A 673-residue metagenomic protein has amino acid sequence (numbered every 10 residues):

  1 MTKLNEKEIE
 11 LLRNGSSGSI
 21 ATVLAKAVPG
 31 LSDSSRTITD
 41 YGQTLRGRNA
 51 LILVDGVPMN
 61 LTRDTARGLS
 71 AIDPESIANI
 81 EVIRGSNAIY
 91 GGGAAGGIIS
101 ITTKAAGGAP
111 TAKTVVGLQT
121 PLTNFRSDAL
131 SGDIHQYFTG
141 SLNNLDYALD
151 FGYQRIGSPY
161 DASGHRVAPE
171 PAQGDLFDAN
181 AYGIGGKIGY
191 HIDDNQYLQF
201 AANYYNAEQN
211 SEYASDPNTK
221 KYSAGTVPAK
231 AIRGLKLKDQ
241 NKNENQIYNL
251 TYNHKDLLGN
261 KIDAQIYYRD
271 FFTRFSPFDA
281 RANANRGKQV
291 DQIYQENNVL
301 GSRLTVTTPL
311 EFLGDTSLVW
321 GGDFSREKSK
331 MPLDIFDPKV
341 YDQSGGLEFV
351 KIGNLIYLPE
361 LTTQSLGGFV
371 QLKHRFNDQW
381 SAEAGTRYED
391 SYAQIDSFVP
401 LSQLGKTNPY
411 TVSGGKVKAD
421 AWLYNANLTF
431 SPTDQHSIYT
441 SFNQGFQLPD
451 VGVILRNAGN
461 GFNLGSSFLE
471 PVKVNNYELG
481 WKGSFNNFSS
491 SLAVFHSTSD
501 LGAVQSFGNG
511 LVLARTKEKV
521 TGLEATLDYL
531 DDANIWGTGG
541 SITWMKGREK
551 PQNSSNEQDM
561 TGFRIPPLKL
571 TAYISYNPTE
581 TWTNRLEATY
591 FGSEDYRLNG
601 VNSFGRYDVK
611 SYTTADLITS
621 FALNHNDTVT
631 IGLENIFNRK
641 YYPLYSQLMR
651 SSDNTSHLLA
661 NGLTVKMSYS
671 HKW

Functional and structural regions predicted by a protein language model:
A21-P58, A78: Extracytoplasmic beta-strand/coil segments of soluble accessory domains associated with Gram-negative outer-membrane
V57-R84, Q136: Short acidic/polar hinge/loop motifs at secondary-structure boundaries that mediate gating or recognition
I72-K113, K672: A beta-strand signature from Gram-negative outer-membrane beta-barrel systems, especially the internal plug domain
V115, D378, S391, N487-Q505 (+3 more regions): Gram-negative outer-membrane beta-barrel transporters
R126-G157, D161, H165-E212, E244-K255 (+3 more regions): Transmembrane beta-barrel wall of Gram-negative outer-membrane proteins
S158, D175-A181, N195-N249, F271-R281 (+2 more regions): Flexible loop and strand-edge segments within Gram-negative outer membrane beta-barrel domains
T251-N253, K261-D279, T429-S431, S437-N443 (+8 more regions): Membrane-embedded beta-barrel scaffold of Gram-negative outer-membrane proteins
F446, F495, Y590-N599, S620-W673: C-terminal beta-signal and adjacent terminal beta-strands/loops of Gram-negative outer-membrane beta-barrel proteins
